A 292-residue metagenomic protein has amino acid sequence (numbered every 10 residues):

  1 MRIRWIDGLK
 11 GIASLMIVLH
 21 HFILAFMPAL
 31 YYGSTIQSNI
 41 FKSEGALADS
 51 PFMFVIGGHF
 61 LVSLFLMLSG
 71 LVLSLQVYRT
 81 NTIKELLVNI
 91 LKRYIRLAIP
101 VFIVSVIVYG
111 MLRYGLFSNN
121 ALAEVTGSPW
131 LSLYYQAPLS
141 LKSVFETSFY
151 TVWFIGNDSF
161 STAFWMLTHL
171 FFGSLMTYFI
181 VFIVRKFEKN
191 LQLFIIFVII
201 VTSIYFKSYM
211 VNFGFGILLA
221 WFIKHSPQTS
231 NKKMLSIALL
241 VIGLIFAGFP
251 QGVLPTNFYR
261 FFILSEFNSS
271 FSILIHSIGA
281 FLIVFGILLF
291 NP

Functional and structural regions predicted by a protein language model:
R2-L15, L86-L91, A98, A163 (+4 more regions): Functional transmembrane helices that form membrane-embedded active or gating regions
R4-Y78, A98-V101: Functionally critical transmembrane alpha-helices in membrane proteins and complexes, commonly lining
L9-I12, L19, L61-L68, F164-M176 (+2 more regions): Membrane-embedded alpha-helical segments of multi-pass membrane proteins, especially the transmembrane helices
S38-F54, F102-F171, L175, G279: Membrane-interface helix-loop-helix regions
G58-R93, L97-A121, I223, N291: Juxtamembrane transmembrane-helix termini
S74-T82, M111-Y114, F179-E188, L218-P227 (+2 more regions): Structural signal for the C-terminal ends of transmembrane alpha-helices and the immediately following loop
F171-I200, W221-K233: Solvent-exposed interhelical
L244-P292: Alpha-helical transmembrane segments of multi-pass integral membrane proteins
